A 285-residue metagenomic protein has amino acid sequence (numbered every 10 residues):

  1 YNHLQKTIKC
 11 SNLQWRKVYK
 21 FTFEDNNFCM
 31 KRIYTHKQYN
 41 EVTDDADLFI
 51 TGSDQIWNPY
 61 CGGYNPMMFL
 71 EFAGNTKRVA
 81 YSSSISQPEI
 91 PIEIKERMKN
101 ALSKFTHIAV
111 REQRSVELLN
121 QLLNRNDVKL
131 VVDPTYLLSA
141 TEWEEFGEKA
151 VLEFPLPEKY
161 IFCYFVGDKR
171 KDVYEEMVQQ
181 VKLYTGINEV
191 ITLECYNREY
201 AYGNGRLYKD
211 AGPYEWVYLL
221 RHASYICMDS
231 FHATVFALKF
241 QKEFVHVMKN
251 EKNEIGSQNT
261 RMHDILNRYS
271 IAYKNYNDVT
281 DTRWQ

Functional and structural regions predicted by a protein language model:
Y1-N100, E148-K149: Aromatic- and Gly/Pro-rich donor/ligand-binding loops that form nucleotide- or phosphate-bearing donor binding pockets
I33, Q38-N40, S82-K159, F165-V166: A nucleotide-sugar donor-handling region in carbohydrate enzymes
A46, F105, A223: An anion/phosphate-binding loop that grips the pyrophosphate of nucleotide cofactors and donors
A46-D47, E93-E96, A109-V110, E117 (+2 more regions): Nucleotide-activated sugar donor-binding and catalytic core shared by glycosyltransferases and related lipid-linked
A80-S86, L118-L119, F165-G167, K171-G212 (+2 more regions): Catalytic donor nucleotide-activated moiety binding site of glycosyltransferases and closely related
N126-P134, E189-V190, E243-K249: Short hydrophobic/aromatic-enriched beta-strand-loop microsegments
V128-Y136, A140, C195-D229: Donor nucleotide-activated moiety binding/catalytic core segment of transferases that use nucleotide-activated donors
L219-D264: A donor-sugar binding/catalytic signature common to diverse glycosyltransferases and related nucleotide-sugar
